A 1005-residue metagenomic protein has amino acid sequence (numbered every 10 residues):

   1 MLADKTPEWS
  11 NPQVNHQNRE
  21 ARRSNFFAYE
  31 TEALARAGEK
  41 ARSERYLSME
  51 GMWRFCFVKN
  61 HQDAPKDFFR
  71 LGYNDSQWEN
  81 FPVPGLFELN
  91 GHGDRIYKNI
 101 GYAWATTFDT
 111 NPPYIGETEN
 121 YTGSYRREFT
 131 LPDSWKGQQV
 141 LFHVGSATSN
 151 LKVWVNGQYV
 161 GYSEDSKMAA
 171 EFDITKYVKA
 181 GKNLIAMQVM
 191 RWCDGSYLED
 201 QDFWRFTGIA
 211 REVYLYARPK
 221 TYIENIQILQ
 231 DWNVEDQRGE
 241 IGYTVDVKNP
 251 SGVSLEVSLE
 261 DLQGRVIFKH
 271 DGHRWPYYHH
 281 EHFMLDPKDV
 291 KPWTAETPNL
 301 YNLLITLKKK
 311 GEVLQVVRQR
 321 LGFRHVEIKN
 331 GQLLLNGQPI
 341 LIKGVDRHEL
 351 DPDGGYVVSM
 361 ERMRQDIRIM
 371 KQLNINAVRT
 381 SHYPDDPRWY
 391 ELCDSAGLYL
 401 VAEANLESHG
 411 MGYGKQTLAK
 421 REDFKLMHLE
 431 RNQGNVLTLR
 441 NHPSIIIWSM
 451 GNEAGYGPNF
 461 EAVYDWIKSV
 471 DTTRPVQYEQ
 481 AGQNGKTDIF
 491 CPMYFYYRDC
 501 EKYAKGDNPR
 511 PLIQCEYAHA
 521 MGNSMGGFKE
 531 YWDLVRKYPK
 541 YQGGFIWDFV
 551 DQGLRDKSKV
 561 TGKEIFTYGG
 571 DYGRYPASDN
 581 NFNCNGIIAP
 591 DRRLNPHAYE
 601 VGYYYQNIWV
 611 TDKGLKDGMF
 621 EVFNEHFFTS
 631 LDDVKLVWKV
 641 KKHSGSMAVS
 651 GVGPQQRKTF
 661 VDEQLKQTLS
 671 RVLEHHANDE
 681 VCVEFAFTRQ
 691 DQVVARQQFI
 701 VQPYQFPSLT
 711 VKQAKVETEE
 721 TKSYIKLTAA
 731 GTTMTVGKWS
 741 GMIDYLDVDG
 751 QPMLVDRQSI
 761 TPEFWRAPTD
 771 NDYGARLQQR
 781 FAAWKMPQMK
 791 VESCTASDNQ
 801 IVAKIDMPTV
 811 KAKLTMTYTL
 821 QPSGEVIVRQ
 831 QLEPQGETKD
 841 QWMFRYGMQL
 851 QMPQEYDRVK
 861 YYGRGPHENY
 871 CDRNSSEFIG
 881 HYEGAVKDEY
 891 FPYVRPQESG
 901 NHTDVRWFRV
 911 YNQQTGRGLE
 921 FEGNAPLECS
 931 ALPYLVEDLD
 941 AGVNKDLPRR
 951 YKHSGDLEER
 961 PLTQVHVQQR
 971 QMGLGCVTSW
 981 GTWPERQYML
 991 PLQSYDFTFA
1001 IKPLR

Functional and structural regions predicted by a protein language model:
M1-A103, Q188, W192, L262 (+4 more regions): Accessory carbohydrate-binding/adhesion or oligomerization-edge regions at the termini of glycan-active proteins
L2-A41, F108, Y197, E312-E621 (+3 more regions): Extended substrate-binding grooves/exosites of carbohydrate-active enzymes
D4-H16, E39-K40, R54-V58, L86 (+5 more regions): Accessory beta-strand-rich segments of carbohydrate-active enzymes
L89, S146, R191, T294 (+3 more regions): Beta-strand/loop-rich accessory regions of lumenal/periplasmic or secreted enzymes, predominantly carbohydrate-active
D94, G101-I115, E164-S166, I174-Y243 (+10 more regions): An acidic-aromatic loop/edge-strand motif
V178-K182, T244-E327, A677-E680, E684 (+1 more regions): Extended acidic/polar, glycine-enriched regions that form or flank non-catalytic beta-rich accessory modules
Q201-I223, T561-W638, H643-S644, P654 (+6 more regions): Catalytic cores of secreted or luminal carbohydrate-active enzymes
K269-K288, K641-N678: Intrinsically disordered, low-complexity Pro/Gly/Ser/Thr-rich segments with frequent PxxP/GP/PP motifs and embedded
